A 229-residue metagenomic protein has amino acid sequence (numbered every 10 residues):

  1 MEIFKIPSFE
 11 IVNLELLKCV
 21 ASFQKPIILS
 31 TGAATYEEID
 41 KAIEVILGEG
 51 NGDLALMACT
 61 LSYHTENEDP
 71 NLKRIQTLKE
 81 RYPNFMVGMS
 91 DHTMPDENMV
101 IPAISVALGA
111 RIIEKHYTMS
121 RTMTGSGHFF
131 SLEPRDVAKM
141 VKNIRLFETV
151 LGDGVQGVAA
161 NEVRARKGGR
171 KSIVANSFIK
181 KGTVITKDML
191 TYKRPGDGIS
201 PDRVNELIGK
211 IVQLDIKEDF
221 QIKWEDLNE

Functional and structural regions predicted by a protein language model:
M1-E229: Catalytic cores and adjacent flexible loops of soluble metabolic enzymes that perform enolate/carbanion chemistry on
